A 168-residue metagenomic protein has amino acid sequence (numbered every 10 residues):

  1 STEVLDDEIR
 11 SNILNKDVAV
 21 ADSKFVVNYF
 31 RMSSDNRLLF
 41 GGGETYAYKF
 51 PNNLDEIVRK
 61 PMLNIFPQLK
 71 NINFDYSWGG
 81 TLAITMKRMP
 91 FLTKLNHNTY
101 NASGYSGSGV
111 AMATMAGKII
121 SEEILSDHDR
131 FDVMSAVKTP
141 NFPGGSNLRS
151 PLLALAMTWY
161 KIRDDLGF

Functional and structural regions predicted by a protein language model:
S1-H97: Active-site substrate-recognition segment that forms the wall of the catalytic cavity or substrate channel
H97-Y100, Y105-G107, A111-F168: C-terminal lid/capping helical subdomain adjacent to the catalytic/cofactor pocket in oxidative enzymes
